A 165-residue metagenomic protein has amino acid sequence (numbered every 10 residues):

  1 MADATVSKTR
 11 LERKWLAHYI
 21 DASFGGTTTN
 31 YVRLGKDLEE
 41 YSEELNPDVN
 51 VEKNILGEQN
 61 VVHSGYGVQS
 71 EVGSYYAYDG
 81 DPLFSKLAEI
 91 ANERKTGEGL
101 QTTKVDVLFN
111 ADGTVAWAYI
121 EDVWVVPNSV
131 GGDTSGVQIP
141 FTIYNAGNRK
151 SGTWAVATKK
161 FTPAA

Functional and structural regions predicted by a protein language model:
A2-Y78, V123-V137: Solvent-exposed edge beta-strands and adjacent loop segments that serve as assembly or binding interfaces
D3-R10, I55-I120, K150-K160: Extracellular/virion structural assembly segments
K36-E40, V105-S151: Short beta-strand and beta-hairpin "edge-sheet" elements
A164-A165: Long, compositionally biased interface segments
